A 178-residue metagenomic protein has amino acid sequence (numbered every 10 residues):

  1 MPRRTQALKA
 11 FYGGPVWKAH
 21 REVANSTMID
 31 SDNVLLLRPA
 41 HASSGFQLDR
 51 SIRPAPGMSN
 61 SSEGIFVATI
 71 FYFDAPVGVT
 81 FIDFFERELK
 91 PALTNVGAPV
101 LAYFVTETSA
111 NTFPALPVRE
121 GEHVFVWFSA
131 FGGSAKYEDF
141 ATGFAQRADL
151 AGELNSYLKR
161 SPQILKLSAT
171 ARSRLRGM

Functional and structural regions predicted by a protein language model:
M1-R38, A92-L101, P117-F125, A130-S168: An amphipathic, aromatic/His-enriched active-site/gating alpha helix that lines ligand/cofactor pockets
H41-A115, E120-S134, A171-M178: Surface-exposed interaction/gating patches
